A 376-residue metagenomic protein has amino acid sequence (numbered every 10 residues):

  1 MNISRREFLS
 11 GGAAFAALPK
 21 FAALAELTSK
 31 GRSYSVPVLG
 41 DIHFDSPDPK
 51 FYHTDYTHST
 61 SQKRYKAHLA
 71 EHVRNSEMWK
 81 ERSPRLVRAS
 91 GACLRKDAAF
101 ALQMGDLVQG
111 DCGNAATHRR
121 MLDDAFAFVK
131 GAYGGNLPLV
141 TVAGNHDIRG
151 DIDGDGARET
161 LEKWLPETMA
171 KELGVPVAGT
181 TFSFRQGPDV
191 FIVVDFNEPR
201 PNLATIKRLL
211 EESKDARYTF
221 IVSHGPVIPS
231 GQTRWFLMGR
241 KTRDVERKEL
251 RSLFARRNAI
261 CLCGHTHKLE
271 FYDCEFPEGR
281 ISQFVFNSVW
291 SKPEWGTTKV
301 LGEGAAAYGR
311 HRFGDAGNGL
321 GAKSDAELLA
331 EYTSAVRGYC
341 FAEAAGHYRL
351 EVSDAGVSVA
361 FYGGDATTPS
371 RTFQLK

Functional and structural regions predicted by a protein language model:
N2, E7-E26: N-terminal export signals
L24-A116: N-terminal active-site segment of His-dependent metallophosphoesterases
L27-T28, S59-Q62, C112-Y218, F236-I260 (+1 more regions): Extended active-site neighborhood of metal-dependent phosphoesterases/phosphodiesterases
V36, F44-K50, P201-L203, S230 (+1 more regions): Short, solvent-exposed loop/turn elements at domain surfaces
D41, G105-D106, G144-N145, H224 (+1 more regions): Active-site glycine-centered loops adjacent to acidic/histidine catalytic or metal-binding residues that shape
Q103-D123, F276-I281, V357-K376: C-terminal/domain-terminus segments
D215-Q232: Short acidic, glycine-rich surface-loop motifs adjacent to enzyme active sites
V222-V227, C261-L269: Histidine-centered catalytic micro-motifs
